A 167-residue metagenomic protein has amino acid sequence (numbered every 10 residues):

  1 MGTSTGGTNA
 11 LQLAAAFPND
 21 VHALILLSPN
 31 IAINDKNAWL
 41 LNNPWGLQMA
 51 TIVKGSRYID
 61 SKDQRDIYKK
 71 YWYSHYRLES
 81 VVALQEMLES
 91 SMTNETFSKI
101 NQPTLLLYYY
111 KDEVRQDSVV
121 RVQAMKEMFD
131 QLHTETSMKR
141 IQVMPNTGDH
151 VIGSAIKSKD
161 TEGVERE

Functional and structural regions predicted by a protein language model:
M1-G6, A10: Gly/Ala-rich beta-loop-alpha elbow adjacent to hydrolase catalytic centers
S4, N30, Y110-D112: Residue-level signal for short, function-critical loop segments
Q12-A16: Active-site signature of alpha/beta-hydrolase-fold catalytic machinery across serine- and Asp/Cys-nucleophile hydrolases
I25-K36: Active-site nucleophile loop of the alpha/beta-hydrolase fold
L47-Y76: A structural motif
Y68-G148, G163-R166: Serine-hydrolase catalytic core
